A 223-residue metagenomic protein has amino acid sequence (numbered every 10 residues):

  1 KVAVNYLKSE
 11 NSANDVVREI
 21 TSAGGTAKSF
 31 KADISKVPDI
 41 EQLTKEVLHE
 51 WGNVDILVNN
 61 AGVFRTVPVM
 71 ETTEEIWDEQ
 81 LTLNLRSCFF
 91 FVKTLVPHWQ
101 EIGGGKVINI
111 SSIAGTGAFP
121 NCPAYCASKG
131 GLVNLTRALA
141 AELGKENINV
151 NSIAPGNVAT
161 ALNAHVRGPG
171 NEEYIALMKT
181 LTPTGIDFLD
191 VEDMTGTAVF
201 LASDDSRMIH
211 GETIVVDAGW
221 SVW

Functional and structural regions predicted by a protein language model:
P68-V69, I76-L81, M178: Substrate-binding pocket helix/loop in short-chain dehydrogenase/reductase
M70, G117-P123, K145-E146, D204: Active-site loop immediately N-terminal to the catalytic Tyr-X3-Lys motif of short-chain dehydrogenase/reductase
V92, S128, T136: Active-site helix of classical SDR
S112: Residue(s) in the substrate-gating loop at a strand-loop-helix junction that position the organic substrate next
G117, L181, V199, H210-W223: Short C-terminal tail/terminal secondary-structure segment of NAD(P)H-dependent dehydrogenase/reductase domains
G144, N149, I209-G211: Short, small/polar-rich loop/turn modules that mediate ligand/substrate recognition or access, typified
N171-D193: Catalytic Tyr-x(3-8)-Lys segment
